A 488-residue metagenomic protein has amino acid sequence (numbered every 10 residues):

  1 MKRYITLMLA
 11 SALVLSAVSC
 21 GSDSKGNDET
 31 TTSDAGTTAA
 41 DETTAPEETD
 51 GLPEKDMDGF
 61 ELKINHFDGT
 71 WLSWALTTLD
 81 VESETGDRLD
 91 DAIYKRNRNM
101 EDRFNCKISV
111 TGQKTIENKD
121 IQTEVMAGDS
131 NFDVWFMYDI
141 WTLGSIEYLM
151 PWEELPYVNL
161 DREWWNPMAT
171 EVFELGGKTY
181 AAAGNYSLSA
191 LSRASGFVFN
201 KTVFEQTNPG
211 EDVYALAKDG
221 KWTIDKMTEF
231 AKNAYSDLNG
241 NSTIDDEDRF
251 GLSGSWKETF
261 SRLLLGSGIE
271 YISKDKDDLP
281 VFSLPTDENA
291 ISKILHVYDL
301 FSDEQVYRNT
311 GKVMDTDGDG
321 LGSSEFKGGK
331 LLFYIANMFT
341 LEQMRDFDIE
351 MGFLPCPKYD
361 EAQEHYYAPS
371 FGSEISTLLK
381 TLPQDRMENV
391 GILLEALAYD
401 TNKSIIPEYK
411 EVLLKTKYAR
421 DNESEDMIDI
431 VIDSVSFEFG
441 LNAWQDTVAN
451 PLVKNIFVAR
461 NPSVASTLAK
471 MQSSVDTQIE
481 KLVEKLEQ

Functional and structural regions predicted by a protein language model:
S16-S19: C-terminal motif of bacterial Sec signal peptides marking the signal peptidase cleavage site
N65-H66, D129-W135, D139, L175-F197 (+2 more regions): Extracytoplasmic/periplasmic solute-binding protein
L72-N105: Short, polar/charged alpha-helical segment
E82, Y157-W165, D219, D245 (+2 more regions): Short, solvent-exposed loop/beta-turn-alpha elements that line the ligand-binding surface or hinge of extracytoplasmic
R103-E174: Extracytoplasmic "Venus flytrap"/periplasmic binding protein-like
T228-A231, L263-D315: Glycine-centered hinge/linker elements that transmit conformational signals in sensory and ligand-binding systems
R345-L414: Extracytoplasmic/periplasmic substrate-recognition and gating elements
P407-Q488: C-terminal capping/gating helix-and-loop segments adjacent to ligand/active sites or protein-protein/ligand interfaces
